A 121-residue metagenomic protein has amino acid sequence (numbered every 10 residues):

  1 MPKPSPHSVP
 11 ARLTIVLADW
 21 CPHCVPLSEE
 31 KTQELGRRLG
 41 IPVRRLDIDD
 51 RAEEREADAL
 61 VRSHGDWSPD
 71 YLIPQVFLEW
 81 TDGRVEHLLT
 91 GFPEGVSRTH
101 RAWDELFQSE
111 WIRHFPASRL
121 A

Functional and structural regions predicted by a protein language model:
M1-S8, L78: Long, hydrophobic N-terminal alpha-helical segment
P6-W20: Short active-site neighborhood of thiol/selenol oxidoreductases, capturing the structured segment around
V9, L13, P116-A121: Cysteine/selenocysteine-centered motifs that mediate thiol-based redox chemistry or coordinate metal-sulfur cofactors
V16, G40-D58: Thiol-based oxidoreductase modules, predominantly thioredoxin-like and allied folds used for disulfide exchange
D19-P26, Q75: C-type cytochrome heme c attachment motif
C24-L39: Typically the conserved alpha-helix immediately C-terminal to a functionally engaged Cys/Sec in thioredoxin-like
R55-W67: Short amphipathic alpha-helix with an adjacent loop that forms part of the alpha/beta core around
Y71-L120: Non-catalytic, surface beta->alpha helical segment in thiol-disulfide oxidoreductase systems
